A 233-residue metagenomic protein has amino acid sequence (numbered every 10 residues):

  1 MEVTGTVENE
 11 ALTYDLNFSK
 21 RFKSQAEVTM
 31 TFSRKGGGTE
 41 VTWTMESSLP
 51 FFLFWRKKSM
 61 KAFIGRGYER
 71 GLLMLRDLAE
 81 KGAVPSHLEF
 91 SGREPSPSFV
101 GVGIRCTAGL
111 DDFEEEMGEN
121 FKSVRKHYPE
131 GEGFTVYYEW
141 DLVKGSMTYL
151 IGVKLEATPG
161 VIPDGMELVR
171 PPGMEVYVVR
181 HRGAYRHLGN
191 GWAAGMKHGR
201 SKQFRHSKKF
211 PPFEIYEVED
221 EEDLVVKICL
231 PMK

Functional and structural regions predicted by a protein language model:
T6-N9: Residue-level recognition of beta-strand microenvironments
A11, D15, S24-V28, G37-T44 (+1 more regions): A solvent-exposed interaction/effector surface
